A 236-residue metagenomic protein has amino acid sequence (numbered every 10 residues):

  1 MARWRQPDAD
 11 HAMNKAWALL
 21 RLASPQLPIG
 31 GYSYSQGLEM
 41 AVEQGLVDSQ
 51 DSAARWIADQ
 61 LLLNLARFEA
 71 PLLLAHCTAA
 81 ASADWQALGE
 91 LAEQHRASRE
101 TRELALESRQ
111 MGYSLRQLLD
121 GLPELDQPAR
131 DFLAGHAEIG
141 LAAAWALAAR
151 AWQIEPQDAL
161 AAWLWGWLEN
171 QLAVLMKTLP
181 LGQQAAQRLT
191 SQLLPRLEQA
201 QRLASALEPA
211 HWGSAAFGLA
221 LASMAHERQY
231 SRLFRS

Functional and structural regions predicted by a protein language model:
M1-S236: Metal- and O2-centered redox machinery and metal/ROS homeostasis
